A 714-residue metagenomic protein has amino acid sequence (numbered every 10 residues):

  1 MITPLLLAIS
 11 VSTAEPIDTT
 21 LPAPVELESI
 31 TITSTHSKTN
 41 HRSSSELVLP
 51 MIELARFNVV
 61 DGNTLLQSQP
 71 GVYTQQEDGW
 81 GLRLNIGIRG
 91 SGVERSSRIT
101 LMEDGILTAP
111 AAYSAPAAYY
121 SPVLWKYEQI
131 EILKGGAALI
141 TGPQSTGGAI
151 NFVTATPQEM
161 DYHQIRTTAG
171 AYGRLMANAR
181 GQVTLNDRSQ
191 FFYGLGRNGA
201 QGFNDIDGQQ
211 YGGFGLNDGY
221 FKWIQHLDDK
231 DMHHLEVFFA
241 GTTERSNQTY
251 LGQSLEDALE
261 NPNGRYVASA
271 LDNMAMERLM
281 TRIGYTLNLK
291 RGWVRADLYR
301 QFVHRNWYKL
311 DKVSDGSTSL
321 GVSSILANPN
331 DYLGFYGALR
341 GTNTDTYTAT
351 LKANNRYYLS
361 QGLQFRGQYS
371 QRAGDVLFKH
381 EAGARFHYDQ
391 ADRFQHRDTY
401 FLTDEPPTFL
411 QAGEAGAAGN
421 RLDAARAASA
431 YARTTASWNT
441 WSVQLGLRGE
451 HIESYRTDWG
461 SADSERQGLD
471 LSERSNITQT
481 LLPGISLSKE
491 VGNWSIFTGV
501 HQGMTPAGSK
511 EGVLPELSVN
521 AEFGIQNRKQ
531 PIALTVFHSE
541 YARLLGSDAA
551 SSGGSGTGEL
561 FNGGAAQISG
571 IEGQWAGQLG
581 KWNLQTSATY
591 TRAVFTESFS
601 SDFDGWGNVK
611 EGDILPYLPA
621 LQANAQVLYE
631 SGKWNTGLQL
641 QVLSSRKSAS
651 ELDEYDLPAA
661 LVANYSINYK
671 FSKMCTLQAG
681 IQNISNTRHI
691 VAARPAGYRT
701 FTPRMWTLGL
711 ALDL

Functional and structural regions predicted by a protein language model:
P24-F57, W80-N85: N-terminal periplasmic "start-of-domain" segments of outer-membrane beta-barrel proteins
N63-I106, P110: Extracytoplasmic beta-strand/coil segments of soluble accessory domains associated with Gram-negative outer-membrane
I99, A137-A138, A149, V153-T184 (+4 more regions): Short strand-turn segments of transmembrane beta-barrel domains in outer membranes, especially the first one or two
I106-K134: Short acidic/polar hinge/loop motifs at secondary-structure boundaries that mediate gating or recognition
Y162, A169-G199, G208-T249, N273-N288: Transmembrane beta-barrel wall of Gram-negative outer-membrane proteins
G284, W293-D311, S495-G499, P515-F599: Membrane-embedded beta-barrel scaffold of Gram-negative outer-membrane proteins
G367-Y369, S437-V443, H451-I452, H538 (+4 more regions): Gram-negative outer-membrane beta-barrel transporters
L377-V491, P506-A507, E511: Signature of Gram-negative outer-membrane beta-barrel scaffolds
